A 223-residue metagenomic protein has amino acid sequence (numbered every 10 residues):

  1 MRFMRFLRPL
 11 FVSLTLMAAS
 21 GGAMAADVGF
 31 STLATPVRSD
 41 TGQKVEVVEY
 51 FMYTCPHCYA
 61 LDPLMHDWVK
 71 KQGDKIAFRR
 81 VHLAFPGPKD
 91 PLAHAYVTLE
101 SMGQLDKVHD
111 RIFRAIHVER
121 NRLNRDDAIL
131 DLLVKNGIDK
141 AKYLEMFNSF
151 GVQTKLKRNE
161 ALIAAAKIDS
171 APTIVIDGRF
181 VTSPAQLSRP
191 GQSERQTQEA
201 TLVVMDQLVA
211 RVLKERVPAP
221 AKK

Functional and structural regions predicted by a protein language model:
R2, L105-D110, K142-M146: Long, low-complexity, intrinsically disordered polar/charged segments
R2-D90, M205-K223: Extracytoplasmic thiol/disulfide redox context detector
Q43-V45, D74-A77, M102-K107, D139-K140 (+1 more regions): Loop/turn elements at helix/coil->beta-strand transitions in domains of secreted/extracellular proteins
Y53-H57, A84-P88, R114-E119, G151-V152 (+1 more regions): Solvent-exposed loop/turn segments at secondary-structure junctions within structured extracellular/periplasmic domains
D62-V69, L92-Y96, H109, D126 (+3 more regions): Extracytoplasmic/secreted envelope proteins and their assembly/folding machinery, especially bacterial periplasmic
G73-S101, K107-V134: Structural microenvironment flanking redox-active thiols in thiol-disulfide oxidoreductases
K135-K223: C-terminal cap of thioredoxin/glutaredoxin-like
